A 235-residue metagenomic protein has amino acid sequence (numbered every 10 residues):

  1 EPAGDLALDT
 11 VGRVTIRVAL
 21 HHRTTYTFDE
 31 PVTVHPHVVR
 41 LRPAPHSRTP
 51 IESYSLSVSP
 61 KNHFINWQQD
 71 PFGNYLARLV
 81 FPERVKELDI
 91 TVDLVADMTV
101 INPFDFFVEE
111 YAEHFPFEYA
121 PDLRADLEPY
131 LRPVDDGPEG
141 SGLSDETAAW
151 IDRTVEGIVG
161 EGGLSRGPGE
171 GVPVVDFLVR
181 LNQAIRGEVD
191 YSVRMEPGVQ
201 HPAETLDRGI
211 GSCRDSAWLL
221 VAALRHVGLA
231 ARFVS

Functional and structural regions predicted by a protein language model:
E1, L20, V39-L41, L56-V58 (+8 more regions): Generic structural hydrophobic/aromatic packing signal, biased to beta-strands
P2-E118: Intrinsically disordered, low-complexity N-terminal segments that are enriched in acidic
D9-G12, T27, G140-G142, V189-R194: Short hydrophobic/aromatic-rich motifs at helix boundaries and adjacent loops
T24, V92, I158-R166, E170 (+3 more regions): Active-site neighborhood of thiol-dependent amide/isopeptide-bond enzymes
Y26-F28, F117, Y130, Y191 (+1 more regions): Aromatic side chains
S57-H63, A77, V92-D97, L127-V134 (+2 more regions): Short, Lys/Arg-enriched charge-dense amphipathic segments
V100-R186, Q200-E204: Acidic low-complexity segments
